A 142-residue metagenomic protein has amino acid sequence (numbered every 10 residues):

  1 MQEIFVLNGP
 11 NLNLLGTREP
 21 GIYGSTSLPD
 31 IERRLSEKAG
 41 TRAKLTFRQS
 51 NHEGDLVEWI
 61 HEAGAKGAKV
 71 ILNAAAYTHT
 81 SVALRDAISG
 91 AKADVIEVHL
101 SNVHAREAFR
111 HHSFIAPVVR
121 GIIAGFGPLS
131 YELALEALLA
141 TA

Functional and structural regions predicted by a protein language model:
M1-I4: Extreme N-terminal starter segment of soluble prokaryotic enzymes
L15-P29: Glycine- and acidic-residue-enriched helix-capping/strand-helix junction motifs
T46-G54: Short beta->alpha junction loops
F47, I96, A105-A142: Short, glycine-/small-residue-rich phosphate/pyrophosphate-handling segment
D55-W59: Short acidic active-site motifs
A63-K66, S89-G90, H112-P117: Short, hinge-like loop/turn segments at secondary-structure boundaries
A68-H104: Mid-chain, well-packed structural core segment of small domains
